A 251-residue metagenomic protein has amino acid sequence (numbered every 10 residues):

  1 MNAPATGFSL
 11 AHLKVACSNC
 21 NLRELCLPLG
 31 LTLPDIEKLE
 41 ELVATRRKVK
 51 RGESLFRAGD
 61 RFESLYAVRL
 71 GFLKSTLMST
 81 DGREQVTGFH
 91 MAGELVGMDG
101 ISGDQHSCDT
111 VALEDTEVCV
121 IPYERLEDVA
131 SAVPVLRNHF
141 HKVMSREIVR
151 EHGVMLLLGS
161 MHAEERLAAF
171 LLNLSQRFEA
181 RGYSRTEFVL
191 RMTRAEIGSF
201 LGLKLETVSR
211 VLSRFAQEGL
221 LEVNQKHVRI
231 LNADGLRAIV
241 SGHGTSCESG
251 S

Functional and structural regions predicted by a protein language model:
N2-R51, L95-V96, G100-I101: Cyclic nucleotide-binding regulatory module and flanking cytosolic helices
R46, F89, V120, R191 (+1 more regions): Short aromatic/basic micro-patch
G52, E63-T76, M91-G93: Glycine- and acidic-residue-biased ligand/ion/polar-headgroup-sensing regions
S54-D60: Short phosphate-coordinating micro-motif centered on Lys-Gly-acidic
L73-Q85: A short beta-strand-loop-beta hairpin characteristic of the jelly-roll/cupin
V86-G153: Cyclic-nucleotide recognition modules
S131-G202: Polybasic "coupling" helices that flank or enter modular domains
Q176-S251: Phosphate-/nucleic-acid-contacting segments
